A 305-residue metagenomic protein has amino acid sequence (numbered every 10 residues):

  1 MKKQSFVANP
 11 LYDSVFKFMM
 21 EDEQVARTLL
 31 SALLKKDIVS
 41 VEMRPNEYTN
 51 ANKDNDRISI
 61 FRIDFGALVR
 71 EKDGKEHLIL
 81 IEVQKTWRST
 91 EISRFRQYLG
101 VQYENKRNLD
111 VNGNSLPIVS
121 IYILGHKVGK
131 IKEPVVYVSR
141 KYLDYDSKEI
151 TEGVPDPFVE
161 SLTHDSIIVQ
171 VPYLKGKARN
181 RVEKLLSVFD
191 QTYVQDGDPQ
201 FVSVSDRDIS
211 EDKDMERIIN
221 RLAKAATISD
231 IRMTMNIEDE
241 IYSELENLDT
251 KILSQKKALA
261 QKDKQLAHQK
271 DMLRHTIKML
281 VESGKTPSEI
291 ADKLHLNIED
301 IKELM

Functional and structural regions predicted by a protein language model:
M1-I231: Conserved single-residue anchors adjacent to enzymatic active/cofactor-binding motifs
K2-Q4, R70, K75, I79-Q84 (+1 more regions): Short, charged alpha-helical interaction segments and adjacent helix-coil junctions
